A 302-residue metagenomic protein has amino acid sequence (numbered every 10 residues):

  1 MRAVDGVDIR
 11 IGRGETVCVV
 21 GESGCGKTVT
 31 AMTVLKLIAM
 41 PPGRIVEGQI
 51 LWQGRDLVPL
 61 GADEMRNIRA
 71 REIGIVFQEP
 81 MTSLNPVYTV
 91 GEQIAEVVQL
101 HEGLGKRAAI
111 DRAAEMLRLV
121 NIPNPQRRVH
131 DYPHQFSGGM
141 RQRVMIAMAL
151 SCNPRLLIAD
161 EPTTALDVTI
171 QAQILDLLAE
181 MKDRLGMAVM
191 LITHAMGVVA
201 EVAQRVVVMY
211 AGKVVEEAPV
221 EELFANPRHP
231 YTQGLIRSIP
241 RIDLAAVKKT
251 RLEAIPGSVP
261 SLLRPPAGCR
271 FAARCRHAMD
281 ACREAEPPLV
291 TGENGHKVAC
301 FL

Functional and structural regions predicted by a protein language model:
E22, I158-P162, L166-K248: P-loop NTP-binding/switch modules centered on Walker-like glycine-rich loops
I45-D56: Conserved ABC transporter NBD signature motif
G103, R107-I122, V129-H130, A225 (+1 more regions): ABC ATPase nucleotide-binding domain helical subdomain, centered on the C-loop/LSGGQ "ABC signature"
D131-F136, M140: Conserved ABC ATPase signature
S151-R155: A short, proline-enriched helix->beta-strand linker immediately N-terminal to the Walker B motif in ABC-type P-loop
P219-F301: Charged, flexible cofactor/metal-binding loops and thiol motifs
